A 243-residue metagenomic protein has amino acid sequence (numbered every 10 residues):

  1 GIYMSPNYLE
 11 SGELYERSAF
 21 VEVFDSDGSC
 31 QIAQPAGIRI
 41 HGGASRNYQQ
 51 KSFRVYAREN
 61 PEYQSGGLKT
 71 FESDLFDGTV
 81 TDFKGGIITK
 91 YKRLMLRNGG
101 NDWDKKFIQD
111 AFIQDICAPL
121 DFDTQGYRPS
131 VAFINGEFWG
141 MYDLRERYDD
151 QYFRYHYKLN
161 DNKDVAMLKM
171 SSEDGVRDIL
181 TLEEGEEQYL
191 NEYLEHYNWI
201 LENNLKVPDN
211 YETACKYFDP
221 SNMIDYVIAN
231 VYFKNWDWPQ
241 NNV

Functional and structural regions predicted by a protein language model:
G1-V243: Phosphate/dinucleotide-binding and metal-coordinating scaffold of catalytic cores in nucleotide-dependent enzymes
